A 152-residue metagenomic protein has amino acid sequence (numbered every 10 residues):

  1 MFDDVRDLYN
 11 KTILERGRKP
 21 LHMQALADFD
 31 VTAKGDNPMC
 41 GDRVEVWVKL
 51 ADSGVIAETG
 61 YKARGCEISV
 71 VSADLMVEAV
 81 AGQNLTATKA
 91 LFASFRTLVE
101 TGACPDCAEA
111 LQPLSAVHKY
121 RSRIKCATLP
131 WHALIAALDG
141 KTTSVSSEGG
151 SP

Functional and structural regions predicted by a protein language model:
M1-Q24, Q83-P152: C-terminal binding/interaction regions
K19-A63: Structured beta-strand/loop patches that form or line metal/cofactor-binding pockets in enzymes
C40, C66, C126: Functionally engaged cysteine thiol sites
A63-S69: Short, thiol/selenol-centered motifs that function as redox-active sites or metal-ligating centers
S72-N84: Alpha-helical support elements that line or immediately flank enzyme active sites and cofactor-binding pockets
